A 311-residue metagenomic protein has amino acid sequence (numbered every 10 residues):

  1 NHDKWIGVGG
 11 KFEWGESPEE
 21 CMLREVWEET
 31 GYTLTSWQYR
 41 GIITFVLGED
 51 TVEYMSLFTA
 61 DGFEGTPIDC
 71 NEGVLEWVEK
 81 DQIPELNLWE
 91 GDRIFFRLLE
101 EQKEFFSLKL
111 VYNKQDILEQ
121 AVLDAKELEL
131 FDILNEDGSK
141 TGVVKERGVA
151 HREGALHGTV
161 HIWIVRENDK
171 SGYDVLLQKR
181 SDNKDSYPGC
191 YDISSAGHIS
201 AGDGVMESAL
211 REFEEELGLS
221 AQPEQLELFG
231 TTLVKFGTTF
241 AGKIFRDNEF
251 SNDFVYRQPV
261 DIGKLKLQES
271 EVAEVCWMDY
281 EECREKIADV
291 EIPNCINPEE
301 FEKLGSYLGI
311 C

Functional and structural regions predicted by a protein language model:
N1, E49-T51, E167-D174, K243: Short, solvent-exposed loop/turn segments that connect beta-strands within catalytic domains and beta-strand-rich
H2-I6, R152-E153, D185-D192, C276-M278: A short, polar/proline- and glycine-enriched secondary-structure boundary/capping micro-motif
G7-G41, F58, L177, S194-F229: The catalytic Nudix box helix
G31-T66, K80, S181-D182, E216-I262: Active-site segment of metal-dependent pyrophosphate-handling enzymes, primarily the Nudix hydrolase catalytic core
M55-L57, F131-D132, H161-W163, D174-L176 (+1 more regions): Residues embedded in well-ordered beta-strands
C70-L128, K145-G148, G189-Y191, S195 (+1 more regions): Nudix hydrolase/Nudix homology domain
K126-K170: Acidic, metal-coordinating catalytic segment for phosphate/diphosphate chemistry, firing primarily on the Nudix
T159-S195: A glycine-rich, hydrophobic loop/mini-helix early in the fold
